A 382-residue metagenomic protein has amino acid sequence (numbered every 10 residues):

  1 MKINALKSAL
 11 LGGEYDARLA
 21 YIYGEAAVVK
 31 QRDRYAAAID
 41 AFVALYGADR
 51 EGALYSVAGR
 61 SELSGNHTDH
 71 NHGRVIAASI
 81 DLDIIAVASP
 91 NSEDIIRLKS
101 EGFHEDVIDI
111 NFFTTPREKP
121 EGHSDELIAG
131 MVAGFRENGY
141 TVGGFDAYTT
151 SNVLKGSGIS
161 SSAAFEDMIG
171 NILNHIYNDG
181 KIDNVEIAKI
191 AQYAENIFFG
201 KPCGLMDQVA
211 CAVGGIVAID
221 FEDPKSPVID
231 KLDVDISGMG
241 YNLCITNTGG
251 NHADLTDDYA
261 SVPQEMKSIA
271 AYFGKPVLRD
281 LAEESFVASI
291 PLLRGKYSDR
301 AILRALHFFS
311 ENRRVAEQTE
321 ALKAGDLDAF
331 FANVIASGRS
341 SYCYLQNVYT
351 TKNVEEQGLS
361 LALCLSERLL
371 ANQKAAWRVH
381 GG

Functional and structural regions predicted by a protein language model:
M1-V57, I85, S89-E121, A218-V379: C-terminal nucleotide
E51, H67-R74, F112-E121, S151-I159 (+2 more regions): A short glycine/serine-rich beta->alpha loop
S56-H72, N152-D167, K374-G382: Glycine/serine-rich anion-binding loops at beta->alpha junctions that coordinate negatively charged ligand groups
R74-S92, V213: Structural signature of FAD isoalloxazine-binding scaffolds in flavoprotein oxidoreductases
S79-D81, I159-D179: DPxDG-like acidic metal-binding loop motif
V132-K155: Glycine- and acidic-rich phosphate- and metal-coordinating loops
E137-F145, L173-I187: Phosphate-handling active-site elements
